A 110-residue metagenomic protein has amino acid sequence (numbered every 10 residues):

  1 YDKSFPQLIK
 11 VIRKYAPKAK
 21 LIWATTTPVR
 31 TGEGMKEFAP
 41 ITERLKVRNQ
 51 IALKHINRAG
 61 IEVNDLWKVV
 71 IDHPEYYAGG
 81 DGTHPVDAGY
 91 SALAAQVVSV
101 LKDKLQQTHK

Functional and structural regions predicted by a protein language model:
Y1-L8, R48-A52: A general structural detector for well-ordered alpha-helical segments in enzyme core domains, enriched
P6, K10, A95-V98: Solvent-exposed alpha-helix faces
I9-R13, L105: N-terminal cationic-hydrophobic initiation segments that often serve targeting/anchoring roles
R13-K20: A short helix->loop->beta-strand "cap" motif at the edges of active sites that frequently abuts
I22-A24: Structural beta-sheet core signal
T26-K110: Catalytic His-Asp segment of secreted/periplasmic serine-dependent ester chemistry enzymes
